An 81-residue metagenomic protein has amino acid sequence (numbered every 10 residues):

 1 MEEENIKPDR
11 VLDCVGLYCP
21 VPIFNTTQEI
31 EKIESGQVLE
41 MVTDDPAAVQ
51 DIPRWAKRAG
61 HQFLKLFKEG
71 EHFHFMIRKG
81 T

Functional and structural regions predicted by a protein language model:
M1-N5: Short, compositionally biased "basic patch" segments
I6-K7, E34: Short, flexible coil/linker segments at domain boundaries that flank nucleotide/cofactor-interacting
K7-V15: Short amphipathic
C14-F67: Amphipathic, hydrophobic secondary-structure cores in small proteins
H74-T81: Core SAM-dependent methyltransferase catalytic element
